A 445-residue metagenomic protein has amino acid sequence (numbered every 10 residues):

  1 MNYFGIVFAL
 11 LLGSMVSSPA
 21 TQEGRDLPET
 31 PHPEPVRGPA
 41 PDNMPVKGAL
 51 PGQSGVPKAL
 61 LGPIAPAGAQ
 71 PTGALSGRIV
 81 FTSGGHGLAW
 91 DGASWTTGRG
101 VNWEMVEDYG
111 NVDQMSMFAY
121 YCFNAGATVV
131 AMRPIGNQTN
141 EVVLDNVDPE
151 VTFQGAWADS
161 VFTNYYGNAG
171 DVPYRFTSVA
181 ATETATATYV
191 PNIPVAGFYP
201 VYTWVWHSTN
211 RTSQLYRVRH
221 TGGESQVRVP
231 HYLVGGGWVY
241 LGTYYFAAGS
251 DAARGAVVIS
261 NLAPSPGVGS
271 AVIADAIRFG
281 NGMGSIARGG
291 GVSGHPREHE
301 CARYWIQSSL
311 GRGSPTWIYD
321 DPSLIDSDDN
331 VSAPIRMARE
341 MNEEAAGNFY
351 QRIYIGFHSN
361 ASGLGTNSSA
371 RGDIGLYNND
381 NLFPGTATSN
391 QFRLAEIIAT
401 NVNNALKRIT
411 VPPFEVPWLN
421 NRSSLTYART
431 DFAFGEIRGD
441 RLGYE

Functional and structural regions predicted by a protein language model:
E23-H86, D91, A274-H295, H299: Non-catalytic propeptide/linker segments at domain boundaries
G68-E150, A256, M283-M337: Active-site histidine-acidic residue metal-binding/catalytic motifs, centered on HxH/HExxH-like signatures
S83, C301, W305-F392, R422-E445: Active-site microenvironments of hydrolase-like enzyme catalytic domains
D171-I193: Short beta-strands within extracellular/lumenal beta-sheet-rich domains
A185-S208: A short beta-strand element within beta-rich, extracytoplasmic domains of secreted/secretory-pathway proteins
V205-S225: Short, surface-exposed beta-strand/strand-loop-strand elements in extracellular ectodomains
T221-D251: Extracellular carbohydrate recognition and processing domains and analogous Trp-centered ligand-binding platforms
V257-S270: Short beta-strand-plus-loop segments that form exposed binding edges in beta-rich domains
